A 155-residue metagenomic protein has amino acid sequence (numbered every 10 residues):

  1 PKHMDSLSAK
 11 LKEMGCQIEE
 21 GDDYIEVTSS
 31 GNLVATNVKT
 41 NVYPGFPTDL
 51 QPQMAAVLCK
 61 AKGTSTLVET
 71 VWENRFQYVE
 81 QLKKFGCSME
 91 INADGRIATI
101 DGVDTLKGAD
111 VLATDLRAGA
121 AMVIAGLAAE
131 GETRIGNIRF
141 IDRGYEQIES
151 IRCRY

Functional and structural regions predicted by a protein language model:
P1-Y155: Short, structured segments at the rim of ligand-binding sites
